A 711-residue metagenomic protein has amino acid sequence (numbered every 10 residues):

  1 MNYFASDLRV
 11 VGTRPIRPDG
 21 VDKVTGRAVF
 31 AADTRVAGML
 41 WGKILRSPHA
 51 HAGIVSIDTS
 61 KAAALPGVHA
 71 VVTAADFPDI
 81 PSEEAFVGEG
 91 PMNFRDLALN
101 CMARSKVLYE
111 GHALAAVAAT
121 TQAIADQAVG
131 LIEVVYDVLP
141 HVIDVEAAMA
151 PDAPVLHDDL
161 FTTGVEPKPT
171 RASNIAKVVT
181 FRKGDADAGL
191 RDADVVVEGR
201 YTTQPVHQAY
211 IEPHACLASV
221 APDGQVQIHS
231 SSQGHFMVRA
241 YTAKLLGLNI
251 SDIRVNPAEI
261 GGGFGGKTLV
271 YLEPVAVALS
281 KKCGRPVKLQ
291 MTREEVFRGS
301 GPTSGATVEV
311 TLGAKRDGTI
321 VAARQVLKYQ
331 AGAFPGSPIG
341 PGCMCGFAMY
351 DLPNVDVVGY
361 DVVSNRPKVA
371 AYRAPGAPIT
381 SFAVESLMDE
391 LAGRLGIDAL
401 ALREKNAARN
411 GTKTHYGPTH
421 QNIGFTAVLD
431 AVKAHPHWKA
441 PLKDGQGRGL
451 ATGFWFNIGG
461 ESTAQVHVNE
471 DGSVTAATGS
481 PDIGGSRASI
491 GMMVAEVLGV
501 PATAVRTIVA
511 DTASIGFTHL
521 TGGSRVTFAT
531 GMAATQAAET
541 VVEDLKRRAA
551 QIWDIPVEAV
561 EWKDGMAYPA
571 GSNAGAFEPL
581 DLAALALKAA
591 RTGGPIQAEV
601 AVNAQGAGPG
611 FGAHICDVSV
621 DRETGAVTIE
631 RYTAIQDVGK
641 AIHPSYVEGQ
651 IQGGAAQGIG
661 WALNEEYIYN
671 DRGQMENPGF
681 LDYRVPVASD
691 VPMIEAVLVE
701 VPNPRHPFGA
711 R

Functional and structural regions predicted by a protein language model:
M1-R171, V196-G199, E676: Flexible, low-hydrophobicity surface segments
F4, F86-E89, R191-V206, L289-V296 (+2 more regions): Short Pro/Gly-enriched beta-strand edge/turn motifs at strand-loop
T13, D19-D22, P91-L97, K168-C216 (+4 more regions): Glycine-rich loop/linker segments at domain edges
P18-D22, G130-I143, Q233, A240 (+4 more regions): Extended active-site and interfacial segments that coordinate phosphate-rich ligands in large catalytic machineries
L65, A74-A75, S82, G247-D252 (+5 more regions): C-terminal catalytic domains of large/alpha subunits in multi-subunit enzymes
S105-K106, N249-P257, S280-T292, V296-G299: Conserved catalytic cysteine-centered active-site region of acyl-thioester-dependent Claisen-condensing enzymes
P154-L246, N406-S473, M492, E676-V687 (+1 more regions): Helix-loop-helix junctions that connect adjacent transmembrane helices in secondary transporters/permeases, recognized
G263-G284, K288-M291, R487-V494: Thiamine diphosphate
